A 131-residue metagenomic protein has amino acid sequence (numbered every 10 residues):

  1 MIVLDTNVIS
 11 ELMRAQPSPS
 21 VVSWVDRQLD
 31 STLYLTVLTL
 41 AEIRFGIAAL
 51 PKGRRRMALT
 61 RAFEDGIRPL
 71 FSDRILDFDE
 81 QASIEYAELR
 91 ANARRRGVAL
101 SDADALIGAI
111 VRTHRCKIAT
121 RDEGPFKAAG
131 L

Functional and structural regions predicted by a protein language model:
M1, T32, A103-D104, E123: A short, glycine- and basic residue-enriched loop/turn that sits immediately adjacent to a domain's principal
M1-T39, I47-G66: Short, well-structured N-terminal submotif of metal-dependent ribonuclease cores
I9, L40-I43, S83, F126: A generic structural signal for short hydrophobic patches within well-formed alpha-helices
V22-D26, G108, E123: Short amphipathic alpha-helical segments and helix-helix/interface helices
V37, D122-E123: Short secondary-structure boundary segments
F45-P51, P69-R121: Active-site neighborhoods of divalent-metal-dependent phosphate/nucleic-acid chemistry enzymes
A128-L131: Beta-alpha-beta core module
